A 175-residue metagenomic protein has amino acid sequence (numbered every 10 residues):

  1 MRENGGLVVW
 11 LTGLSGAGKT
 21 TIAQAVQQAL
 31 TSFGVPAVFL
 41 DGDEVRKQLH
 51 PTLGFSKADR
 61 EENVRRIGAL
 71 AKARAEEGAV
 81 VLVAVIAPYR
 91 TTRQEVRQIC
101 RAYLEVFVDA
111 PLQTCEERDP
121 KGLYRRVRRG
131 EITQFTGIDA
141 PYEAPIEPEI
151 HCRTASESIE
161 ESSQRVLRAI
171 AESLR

Functional and structural regions predicted by a protein language model:
M1-V8: Extreme N-terminal, non-catalytic leader segments that precede Walker-type/kinase nucleotide-binding cores
L11: Hydrophobic anchor at the beta1->P-loop junction of P-loop NTPases
S15: The conserved Walker
K19: Conserved lysine of the Walker
Q24-K72, E76: Conserved substrate/cofactor phosphate-moiety recognition/catalytic segment in nucleotide-dependent phosphotransferases
F39, Y103-E105, E149-H151: Conserved beta-strand scaffold positions in the cores of enzyme catalytic domains, especially in NTP/NDP-utilizing
Q48-F55, D59, A69-R128, Q134: ATP-dependent NMP and nucleoside kinases share a basic, alpha-helical "lid"
D109-L112, E117-R165, E172-L174: Small-molecule kinase domains that catalyze NTP-dependent phosphoryl transfer to phosphate-bearing small molecules
